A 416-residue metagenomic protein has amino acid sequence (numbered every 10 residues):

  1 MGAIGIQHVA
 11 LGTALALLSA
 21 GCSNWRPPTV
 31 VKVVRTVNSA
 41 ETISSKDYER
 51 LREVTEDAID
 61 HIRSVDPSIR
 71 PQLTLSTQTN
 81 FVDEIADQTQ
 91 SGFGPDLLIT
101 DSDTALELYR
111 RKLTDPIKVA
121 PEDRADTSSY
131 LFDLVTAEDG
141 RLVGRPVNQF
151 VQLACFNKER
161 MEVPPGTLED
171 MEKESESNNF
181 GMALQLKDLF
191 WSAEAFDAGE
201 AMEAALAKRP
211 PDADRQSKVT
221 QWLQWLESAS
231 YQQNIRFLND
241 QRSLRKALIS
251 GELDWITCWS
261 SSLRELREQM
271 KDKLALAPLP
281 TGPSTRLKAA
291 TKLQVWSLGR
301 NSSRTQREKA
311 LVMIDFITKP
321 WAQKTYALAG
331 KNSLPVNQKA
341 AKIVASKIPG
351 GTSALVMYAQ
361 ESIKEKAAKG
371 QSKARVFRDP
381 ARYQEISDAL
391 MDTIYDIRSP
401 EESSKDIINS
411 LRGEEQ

Functional and structural regions predicted by a protein language model:
A10-T104, E402, S410-Q416: Conserved N-terminal structural module of periplasmic/extracytoplasmic solute-binding proteins
V54, A58, K218-Q221, R304-I317 (+4 more regions): Short amphipathic alpha-helical coupling segments at ligand-binding clamshell hinges and other catalytic/signaling
S102-L153, V163, A275-A277: Hinge/lid segment of periplasmic solute-binding proteins
L142-V147, Q152, E169-D214, K218-T220 (+1 more regions): Extracytoplasmic/periplasmic solute-binding protein
K208-D240: Glycine-centered hinge/linker elements that transmit conformational signals in sensory and ligand-binding systems
A229-K309, D315: Extracytoplasmic/periplasmic substrate-binding proteins
Q294-A381: Mature extracytoplasmic/periplasmic domains
E361-Q416: Conserved C-terminal helix/tail region of periplasmic/extracytoplasmic solute-binding proteins
